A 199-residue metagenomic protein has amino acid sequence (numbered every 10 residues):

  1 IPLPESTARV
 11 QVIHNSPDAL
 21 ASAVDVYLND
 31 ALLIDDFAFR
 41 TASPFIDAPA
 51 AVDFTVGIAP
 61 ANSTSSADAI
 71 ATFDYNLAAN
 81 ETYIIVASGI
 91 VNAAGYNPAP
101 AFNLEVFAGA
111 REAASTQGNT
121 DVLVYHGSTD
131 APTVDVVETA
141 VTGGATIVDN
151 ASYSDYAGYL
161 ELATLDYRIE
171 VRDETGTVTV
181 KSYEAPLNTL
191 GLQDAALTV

Functional and structural regions predicted by a protein language model:
I1-V199: Intrinsically disordered, low-complexity polar regions and short flexible loop motifs
